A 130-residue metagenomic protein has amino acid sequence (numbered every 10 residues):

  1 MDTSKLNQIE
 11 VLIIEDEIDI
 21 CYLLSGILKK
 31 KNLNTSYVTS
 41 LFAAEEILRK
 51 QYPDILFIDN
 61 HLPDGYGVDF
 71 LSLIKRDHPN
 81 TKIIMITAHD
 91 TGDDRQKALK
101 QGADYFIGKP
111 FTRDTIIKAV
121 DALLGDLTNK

Functional and structural regions predicted by a protein language model:
M1-L12, D114-K130: Non-catalytic signal-transmission and effector/linker regions of two-component phosphorelay proteins
E15: Conserved acidic carboxylate
I18-S36: Two-component/phosphorelay signaling modules centered on CheY-like receiver
S40, Y66-D69: Acidic catalytic/metal-coordinating carboxylates
E46, V68-P79: Short amphipathic alpha-helix used as the core "switch/output" element in two-component signaling
Y52-F57, L62: Active-site beta3 strand of CheY-like receiver
D69, D90-Y105, K118: Alpha4 helix (beta4-alpha4-beta5 surface) of REC/receiver domains from two-component response regulators
